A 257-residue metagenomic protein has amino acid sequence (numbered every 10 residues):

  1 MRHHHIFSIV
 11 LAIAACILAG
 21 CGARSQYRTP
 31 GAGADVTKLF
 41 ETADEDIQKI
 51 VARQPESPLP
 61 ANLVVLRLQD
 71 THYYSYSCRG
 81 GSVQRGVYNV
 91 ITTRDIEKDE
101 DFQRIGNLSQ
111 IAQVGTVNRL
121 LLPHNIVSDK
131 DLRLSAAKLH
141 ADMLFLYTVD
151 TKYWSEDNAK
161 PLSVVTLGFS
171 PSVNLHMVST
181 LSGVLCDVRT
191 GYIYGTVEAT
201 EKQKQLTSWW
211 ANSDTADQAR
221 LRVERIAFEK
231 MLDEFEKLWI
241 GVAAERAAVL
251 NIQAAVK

Functional and structural regions predicted by a protein language model:
M1-V10: Bacterial N-terminal signal peptides that target proteins for export
I17-G20: C-terminal motif of bacterial Sec signal peptides marking the signal peptidase cleavage site
G22-S57, T151, S172-T180, C186-K257: C-terminal/domain-edge helix-coil "capping" segments
A43-V51, G86-V87, K98, N125-R133 (+1 more regions): N-terminal post-signal-peptidase region of extra-cytosolic proteins
L59-Y153, V188: N-terminal segment of the mature soluble domain
C78-Y88, K160-N174, A211, T215-A216: Glycine- and small hydrophobic-rich membrane-insertion segments that are intrinsically disordered in solution
W154-A159: Extracytoplasmic/secreted cell-surface and envelope-processing proteins
